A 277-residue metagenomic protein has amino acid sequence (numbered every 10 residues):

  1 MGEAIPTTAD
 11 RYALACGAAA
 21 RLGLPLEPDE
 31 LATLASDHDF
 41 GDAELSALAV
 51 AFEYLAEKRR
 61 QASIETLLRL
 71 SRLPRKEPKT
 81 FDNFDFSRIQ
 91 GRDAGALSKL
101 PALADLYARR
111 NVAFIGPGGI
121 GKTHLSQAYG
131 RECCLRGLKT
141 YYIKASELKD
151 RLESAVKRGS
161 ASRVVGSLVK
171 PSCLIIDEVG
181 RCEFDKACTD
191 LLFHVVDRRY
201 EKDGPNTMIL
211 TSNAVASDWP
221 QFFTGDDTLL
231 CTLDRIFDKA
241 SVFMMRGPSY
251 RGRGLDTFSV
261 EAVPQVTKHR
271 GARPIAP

Functional and structural regions predicted by a protein language model:
M1-A20, S259-P277: Intrinsically disordered, low-complexity and often Lys/Arg-enriched segments
A20-K76: Interdomain "pre-motor" coupling segment immediately N-terminal to P-loop NTPase/helicase cores
E27-T33, K139, I143, E147-C173 (+1 more regions): Replace "adjacent to P-loop NTPase cores in ATP/GTP-dependent enzymes" with "adjacent to NTP-binding cores
K79-P101: N-terminal pre-Walker A segment at the start of P-loop NTPase domains
F84, S126, K144: Conserved hydrophobic/aromatic pocket- or pore-lining residues that grip, position, or stack substrates in active sites
P101-R109: Phosphate-binding P-loop
A108-L125: Walker A/P-loop nucleotide-binding motif
R109-A113, Y129-L152: Conserved post-Walker A coupling segment in P-loop NTPases
